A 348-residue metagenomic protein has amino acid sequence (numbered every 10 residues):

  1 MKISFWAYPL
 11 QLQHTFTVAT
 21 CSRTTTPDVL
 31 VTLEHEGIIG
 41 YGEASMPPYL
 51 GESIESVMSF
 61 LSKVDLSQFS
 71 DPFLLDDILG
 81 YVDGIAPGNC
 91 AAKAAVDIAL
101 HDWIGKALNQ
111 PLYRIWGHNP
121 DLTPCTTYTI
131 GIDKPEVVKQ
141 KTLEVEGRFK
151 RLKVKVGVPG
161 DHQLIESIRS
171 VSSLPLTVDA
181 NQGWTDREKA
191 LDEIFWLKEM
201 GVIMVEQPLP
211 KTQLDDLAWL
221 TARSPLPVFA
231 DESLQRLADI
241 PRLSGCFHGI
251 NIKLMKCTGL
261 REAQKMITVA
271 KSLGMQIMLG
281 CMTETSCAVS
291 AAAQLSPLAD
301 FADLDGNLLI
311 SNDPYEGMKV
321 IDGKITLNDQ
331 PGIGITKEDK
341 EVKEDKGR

Functional and structural regions predicted by a protein language model:
M1-L12, S22, D28, E36 (+1 more regions): Flexible C-terminal active-site loop/helix
F5, L33-H35, I39-A107: Metal- or metallocofactor-binding catalytic centers and their adjacent structured scaffolds across diverse enzyme
V31, G37, V96, N109 (+7 more regions): Conserved, mostly hydrophobic/aromatic
G40-G42, P124-I130, K150-V154, L176-A180 (+5 more regions): Hydrophobic faces of well-ordered beta-strands that scaffold small-molecule active sites in alpha/beta enzyme cores
M58, S62, D97-D102, E166 (+3 more regions): Predominant activation on well-ordered alpha-helical scaffold segments within soluble catalytic domains
I104-G105, R169, T221, A270: A generic structural signal for well-ordered alpha-helical segments
L112-S224: Metal-dependent enolase-superfamily TIM-barrel catalytic cores that perform enediolate-based chemistry
T212-L217, T221-D305: Catalytic alpha/beta core domains of metabolic enzymes, predominantly
